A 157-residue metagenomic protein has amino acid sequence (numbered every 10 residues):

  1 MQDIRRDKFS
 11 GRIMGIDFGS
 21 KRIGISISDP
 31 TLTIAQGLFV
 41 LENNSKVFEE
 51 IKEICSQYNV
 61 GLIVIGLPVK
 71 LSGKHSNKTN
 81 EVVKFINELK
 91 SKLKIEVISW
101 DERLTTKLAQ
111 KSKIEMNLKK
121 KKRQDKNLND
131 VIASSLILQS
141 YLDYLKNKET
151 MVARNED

Functional and structural regions predicted by a protein language model:
M1-M14, S20-K21, S26-D157: Phosphate- and other anionic-substrate recognition elements at nucleic-acid/protein interfaces
